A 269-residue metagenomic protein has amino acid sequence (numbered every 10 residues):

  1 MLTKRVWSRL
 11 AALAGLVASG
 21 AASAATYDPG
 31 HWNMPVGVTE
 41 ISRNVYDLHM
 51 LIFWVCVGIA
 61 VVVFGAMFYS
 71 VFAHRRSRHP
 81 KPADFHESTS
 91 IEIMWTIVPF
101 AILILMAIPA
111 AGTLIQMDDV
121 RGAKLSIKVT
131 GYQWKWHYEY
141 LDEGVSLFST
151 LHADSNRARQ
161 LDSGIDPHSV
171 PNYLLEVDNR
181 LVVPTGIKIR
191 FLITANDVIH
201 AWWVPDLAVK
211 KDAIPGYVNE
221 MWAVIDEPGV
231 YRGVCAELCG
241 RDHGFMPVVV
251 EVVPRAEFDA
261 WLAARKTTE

Functional and structural regions predicted by a protein language model:
M1-A25: N-terminal secretory/membrane targeting signals
L13-L16, L51, A60-F64, F100-L103: Hydrophobic alpha-helical membrane-embedded or membrane-associated segments
A25-L51, V71-E269: Non-transmembrane, membrane-proximal soluble domains of secreted or membrane proteins
C56: Active-site-proximal cofactor/substrate-binding loop regions of enzyme domains
A60-H74: Alpha-helical transmembrane segments
